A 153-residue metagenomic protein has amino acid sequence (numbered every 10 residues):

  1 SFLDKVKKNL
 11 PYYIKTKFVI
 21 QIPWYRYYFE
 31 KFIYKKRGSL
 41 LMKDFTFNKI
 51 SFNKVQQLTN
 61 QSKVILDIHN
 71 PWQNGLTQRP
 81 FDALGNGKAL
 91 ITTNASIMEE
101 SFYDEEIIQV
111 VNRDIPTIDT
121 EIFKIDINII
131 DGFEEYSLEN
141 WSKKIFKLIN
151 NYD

Functional and structural regions predicted by a protein language model:
S1-T77, T92-Y103, N140-Y152: Nucleotide-sugar donor-binding catalytic core of glycosyltransferases
N60-S62, L84-G87: Conserved donor-binding/catalytic loop of nucleotide-activated donor transferases
N86, D104-E106: Short, structured coil segments at secondary-structure junctions
I108-I115: Conserved acidic donor-binding segment of nucleotide-sugar-dependent glycosyltransferases
I115-D153: A charged, aromatic-enriched C-terminal amphipathic alpha-helix characteristic of glycosyltransferases across folds
